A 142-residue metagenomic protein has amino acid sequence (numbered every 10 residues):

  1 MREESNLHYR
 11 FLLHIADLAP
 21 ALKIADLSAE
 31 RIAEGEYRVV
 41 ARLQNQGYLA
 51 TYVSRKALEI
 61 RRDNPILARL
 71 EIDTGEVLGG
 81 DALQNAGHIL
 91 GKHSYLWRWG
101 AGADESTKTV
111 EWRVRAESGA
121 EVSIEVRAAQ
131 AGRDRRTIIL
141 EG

Functional and structural regions predicted by a protein language model:
M1-G142: C-terminal accessory segments enriched in acidic
